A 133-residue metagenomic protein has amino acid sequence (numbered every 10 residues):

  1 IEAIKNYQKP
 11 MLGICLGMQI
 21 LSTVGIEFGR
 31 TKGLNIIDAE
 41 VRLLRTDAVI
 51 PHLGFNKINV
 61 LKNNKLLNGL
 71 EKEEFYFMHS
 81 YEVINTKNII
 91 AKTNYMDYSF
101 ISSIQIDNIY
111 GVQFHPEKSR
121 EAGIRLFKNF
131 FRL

Functional and structural regions predicted by a protein language model:
I1-L53: Cysteine-nucleophile active-site neighborhood
E2-N6, E40-L133: Amide-donor transfer/coupling interface in amidating biosynthetic enzymes
